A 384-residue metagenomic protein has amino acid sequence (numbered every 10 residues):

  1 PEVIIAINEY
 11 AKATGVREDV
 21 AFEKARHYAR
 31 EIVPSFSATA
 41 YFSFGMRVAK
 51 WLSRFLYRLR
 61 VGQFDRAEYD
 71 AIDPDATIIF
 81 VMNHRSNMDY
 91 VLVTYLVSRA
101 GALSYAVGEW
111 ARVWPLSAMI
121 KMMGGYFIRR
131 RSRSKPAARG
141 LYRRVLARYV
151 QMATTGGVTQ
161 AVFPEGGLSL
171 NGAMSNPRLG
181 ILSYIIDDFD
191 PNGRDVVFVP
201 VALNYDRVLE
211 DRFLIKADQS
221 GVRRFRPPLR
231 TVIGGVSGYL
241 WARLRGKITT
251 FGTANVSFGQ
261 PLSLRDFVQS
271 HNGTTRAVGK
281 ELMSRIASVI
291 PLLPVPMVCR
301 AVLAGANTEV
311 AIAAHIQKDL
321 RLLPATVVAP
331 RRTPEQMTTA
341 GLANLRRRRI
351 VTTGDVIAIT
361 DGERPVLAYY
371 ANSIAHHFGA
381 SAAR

Functional and structural regions predicted by a protein language model:
P1-R384: Membrane-interfacial terminal anchoring regions of lipid-handling membrane enzymes
